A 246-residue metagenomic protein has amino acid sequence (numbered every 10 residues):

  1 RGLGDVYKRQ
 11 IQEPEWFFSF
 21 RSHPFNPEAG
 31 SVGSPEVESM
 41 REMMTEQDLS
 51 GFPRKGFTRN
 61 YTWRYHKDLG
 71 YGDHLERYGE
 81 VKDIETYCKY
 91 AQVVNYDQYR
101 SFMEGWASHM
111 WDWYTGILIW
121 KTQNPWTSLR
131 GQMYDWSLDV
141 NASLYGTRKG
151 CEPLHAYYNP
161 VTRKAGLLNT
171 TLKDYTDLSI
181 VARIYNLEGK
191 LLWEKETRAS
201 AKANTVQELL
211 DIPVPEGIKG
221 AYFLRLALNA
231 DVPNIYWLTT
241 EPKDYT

Functional and structural regions predicted by a protein language model:
G2-Y7: Short, small-residue-biased leader/transition segments that mark boundaries at the very start of proteins
K8-R9, F223: Long, low-complexity segments enriched in small/aliphatic residues
R9, N229-A230: Intrinsically disordered, low-complexity regions enriched in Ser/Pro/Gly/Gln/His and often acidic
R9-E13, L210-I212: Glycine-rich, charged/polar anion/phosphate-binding loops that engage phosphate groups from diverse ligands
I11-T176, V181, L192: Substrate-binding clefts and catalytic carboxylate motifs of secreted carbohydrate-active enzymes
R163-A201, V206-D211, G220-N229: Beta-strand-rich binding/interaction modules
V214-E216: Short, flexible loop/turn segments at beta-strand junctions in immunoglobulin-like and fibronectin type III
D231-T246: Short beta-strand elements
